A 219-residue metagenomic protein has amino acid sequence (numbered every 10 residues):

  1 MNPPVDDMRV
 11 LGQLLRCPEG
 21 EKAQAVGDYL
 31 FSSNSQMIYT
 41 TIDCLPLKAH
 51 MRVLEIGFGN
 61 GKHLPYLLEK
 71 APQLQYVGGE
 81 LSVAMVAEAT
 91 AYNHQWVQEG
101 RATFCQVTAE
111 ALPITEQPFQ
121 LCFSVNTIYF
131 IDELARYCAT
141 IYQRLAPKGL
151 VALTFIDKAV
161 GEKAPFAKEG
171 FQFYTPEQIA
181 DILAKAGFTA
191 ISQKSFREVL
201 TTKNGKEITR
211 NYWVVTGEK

Functional and structural regions predicted by a protein language model:
M1-K22: N-terminal, positively charged/glycine-rich alpha-helical extensions of SAM-dependent methyltransferases
K22-I42: Conserved SAM-binding loop and adjacent beta-strand
L54-A111: Class I SAM-dependent methyltransferase SAM/SAH-binding core
E110-C122: A short acidic, Gly/Pro-enriched loop at the edge of an enzyme's catalytic core that lines a small-molecule cofactor
Q120-L134: A short SAM/SAH-binding and catalytic strip from SAM-dependent methyltransferases
A135-P147: A short glycine-rich, Lys/Arg-flanked "PGG" loop and its adjoining helix->strand segment in the class I
L150-A180: Conserved class I S-adenosyl-L-methionine
T189, V199-K219: Core SAM-dependent methyltransferase catalytic element
